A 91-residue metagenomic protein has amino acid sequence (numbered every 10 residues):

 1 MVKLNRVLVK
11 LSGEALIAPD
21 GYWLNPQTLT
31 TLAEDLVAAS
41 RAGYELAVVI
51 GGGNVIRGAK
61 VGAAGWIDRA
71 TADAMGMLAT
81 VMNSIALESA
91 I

Functional and structural regions predicted by a protein language model:
M1-A90: Nucleotide/pyrophosphate-binding catalytic subdomain
